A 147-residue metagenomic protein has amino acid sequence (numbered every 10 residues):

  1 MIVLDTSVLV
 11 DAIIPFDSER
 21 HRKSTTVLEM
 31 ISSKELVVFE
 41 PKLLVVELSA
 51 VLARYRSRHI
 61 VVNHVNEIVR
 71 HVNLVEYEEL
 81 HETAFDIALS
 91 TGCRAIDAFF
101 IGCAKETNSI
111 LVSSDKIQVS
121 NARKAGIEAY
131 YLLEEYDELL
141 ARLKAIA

Functional and structural regions predicted by a protein language model:
M1, T107-I110, S114-A147: Acidic, PIN/NYN-like endoribonuclease modules and their adjacent C-terminal/linker elements
M1-F39, Y55-I60, L140, I146-A147: Short, well-structured N-terminal submotif of metal-dependent ribonuclease cores
S7, K42, E78-H81, D115-K116 (+1 more regions): Alpha-helix N-cap/helix-start capping motif
D11, A50, S120: Alpha-helical elements of the RecA-like P-loop NTPase motor core of helicases
H21, T25, F39-D86: Active-site-proximal, substrate-binding regions of enzyme catalytic domains and RNA-binding/basic surfaces
T25-L28, F100-I101, V119: Short amphipathic alpha-helical segments and helix-helix/interface helices
S33-E35, H71, T107, A125: Structured helix-beta-strand junction loops
N73-I117, I146: Active-site neighborhoods of divalent-metal-dependent phosphate/nucleic-acid chemistry enzymes
